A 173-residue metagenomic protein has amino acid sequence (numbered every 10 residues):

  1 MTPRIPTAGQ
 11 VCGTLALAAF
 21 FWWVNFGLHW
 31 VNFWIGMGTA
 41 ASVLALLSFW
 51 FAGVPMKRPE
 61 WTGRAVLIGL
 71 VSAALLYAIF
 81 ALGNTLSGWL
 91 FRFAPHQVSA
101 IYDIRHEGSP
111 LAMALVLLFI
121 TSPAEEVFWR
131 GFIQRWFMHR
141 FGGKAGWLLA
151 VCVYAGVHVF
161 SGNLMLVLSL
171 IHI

Functional and structural regions predicted by a protein language model:
R4-G53: Alpha-helical transmembrane segments in multi-pass membrane proteins
P6-V11, F33-M37, R64-G69, S109-A114 (+2 more regions): Residue-level signature of transmembrane alpha-helical entry/exit and packing/kink sites in multi-pass membrane
G9-G13, L76-G83, R130: A structural signal for well-ordered alpha-helical scaffolds and beta->alpha junctions
T14, P110-H172: Transmembrane helix-loop-helix hairpins at the membrane interface of multi-pass integral membrane proteins
F20-V24, L47, L75, I79-S87 (+3 more regions): Alpha-helical membrane-inserting segments
F26, G53, G88-H96, V159-L166: Transmembrane helix-loop junctions in multipass membrane proteins, especially transporters and channels
L44-A45, I68-Y77, H139-W147: Small-residue-rich segments of transmembrane alpha-helices in multi-pass membrane proteins, especially helix faces
P55-T121: Juxtamembrane helix-loop-helix connectors linking adjacent transmembrane helices in multi-pass membrane enzymes
